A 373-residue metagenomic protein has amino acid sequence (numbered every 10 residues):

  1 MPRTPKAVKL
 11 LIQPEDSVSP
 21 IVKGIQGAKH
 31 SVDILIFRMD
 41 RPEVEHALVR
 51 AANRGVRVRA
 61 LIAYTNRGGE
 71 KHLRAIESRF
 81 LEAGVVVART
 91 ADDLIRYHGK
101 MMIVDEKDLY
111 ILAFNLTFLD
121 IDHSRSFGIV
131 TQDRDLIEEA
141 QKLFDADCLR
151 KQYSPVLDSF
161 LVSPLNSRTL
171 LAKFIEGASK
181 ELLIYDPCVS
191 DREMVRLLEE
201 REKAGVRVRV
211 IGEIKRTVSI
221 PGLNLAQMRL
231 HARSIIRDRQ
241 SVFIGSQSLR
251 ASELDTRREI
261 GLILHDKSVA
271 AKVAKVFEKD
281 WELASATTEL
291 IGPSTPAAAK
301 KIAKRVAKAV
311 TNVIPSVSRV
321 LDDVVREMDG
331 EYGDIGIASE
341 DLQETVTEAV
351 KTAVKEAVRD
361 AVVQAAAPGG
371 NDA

Functional and structural regions predicted by a protein language model:
M1-K23, R41-L109, F114-A172, G177-A373: PLD/PLD-like phosphodiesterase catalytic module centered on the HKD motif
V32: Active-site metal-binding motif and surrounding structural segment of the metallo-beta-lactamase
